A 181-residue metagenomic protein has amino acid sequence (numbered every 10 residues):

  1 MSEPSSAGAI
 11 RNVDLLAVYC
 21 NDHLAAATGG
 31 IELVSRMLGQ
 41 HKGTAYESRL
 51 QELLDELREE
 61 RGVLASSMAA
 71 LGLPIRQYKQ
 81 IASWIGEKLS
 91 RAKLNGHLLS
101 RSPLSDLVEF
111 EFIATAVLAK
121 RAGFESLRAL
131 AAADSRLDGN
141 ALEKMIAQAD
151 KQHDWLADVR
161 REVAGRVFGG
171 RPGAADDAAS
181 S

Functional and structural regions predicted by a protein language model:
M1-H23: Disorder-to-helix initiation segments
A9, G43, E47-L50, L71-P74 (+2 more regions): Alpha-helical rod/repeat scaffolding segments in eukaryotic adaptors/tethers and long-chain four-helix cytokines
L15-H23, T44-V63, E109-I113, D138-A149: Alpha-helical scaffold segments that form or flank carboxylate-/histidine-based iron centers
A17, L24, I31, L38 (+6 more regions): Heptad-repeat amphipathic alpha-helical coiled-coil interaction surface used for oligomerization/assembly
C20-V34, E87-D134: Acidic/histidine-rich alpha-helical segments that form the ligand environment of transition-metal centers
V34, L38-G39, G43-T44: A positional/architectural concept
E47-L89: Conserved alpha-helical segments that form or flank metal/cofactor-binding pockets of metalloenzymes
I113-S181: Preference for long, well-ordered alpha-helical segments
